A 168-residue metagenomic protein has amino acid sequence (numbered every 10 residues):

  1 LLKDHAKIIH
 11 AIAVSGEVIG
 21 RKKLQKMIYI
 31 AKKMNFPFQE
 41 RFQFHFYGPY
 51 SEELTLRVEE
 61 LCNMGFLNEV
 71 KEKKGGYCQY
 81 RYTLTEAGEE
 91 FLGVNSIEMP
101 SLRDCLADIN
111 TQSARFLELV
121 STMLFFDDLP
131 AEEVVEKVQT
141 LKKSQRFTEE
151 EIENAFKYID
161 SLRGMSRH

Functional and structural regions predicted by a protein language model:
L1-H168: Domain-edge interaction signal
